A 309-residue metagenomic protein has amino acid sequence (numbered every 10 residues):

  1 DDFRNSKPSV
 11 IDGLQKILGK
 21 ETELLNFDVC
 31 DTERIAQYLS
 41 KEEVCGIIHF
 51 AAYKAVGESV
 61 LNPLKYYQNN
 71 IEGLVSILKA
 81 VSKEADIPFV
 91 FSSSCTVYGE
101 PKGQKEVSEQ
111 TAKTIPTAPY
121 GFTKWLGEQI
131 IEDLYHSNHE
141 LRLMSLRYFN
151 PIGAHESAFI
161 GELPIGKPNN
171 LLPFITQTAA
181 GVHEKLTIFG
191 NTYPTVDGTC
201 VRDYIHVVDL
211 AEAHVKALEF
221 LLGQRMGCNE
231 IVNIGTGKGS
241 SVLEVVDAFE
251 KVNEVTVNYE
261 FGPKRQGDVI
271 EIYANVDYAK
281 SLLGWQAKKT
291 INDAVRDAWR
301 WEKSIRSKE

Functional and structural regions predicted by a protein language model:
D1-A154: N-terminal Rossmann-like NAD(P)+-binding domain of SDR-like oxidoreductases, especially those catalyzing
L25, Q37, H49, V56 (+8 more regions): Short, flexible active-site loop motifs that bind/organize anionic cofactors or intermediates
L61, N69, T114, N138 (+5 more regions): A generic fold-level signal
Y67, P116-W125, G161-P173, D203-Y204 (+1 more regions): Short-chain dehydrogenase/reductase
Q104, S157-I160, G223-M226: Short helix-coil transition/hinge motifs at the ends and kinks of transmembrane helices, capturing the brief
G153-H155, T192-Y193: Short, basic/glycine-rich phosphate-binding loops at helix/coil junctions that contact nucleotide phosphates
H155-P168, I175-T178, E184: Hydrophobic, Gly/Ser/Ala-rich alpha-helical and linker tracts in large acyl-processing enzymes of secondary/lipid
L172-E309: C-terminal substrate-binding subdomain of Rossmann-fold SDR/epimerase-dehydratase oxidoreductases
